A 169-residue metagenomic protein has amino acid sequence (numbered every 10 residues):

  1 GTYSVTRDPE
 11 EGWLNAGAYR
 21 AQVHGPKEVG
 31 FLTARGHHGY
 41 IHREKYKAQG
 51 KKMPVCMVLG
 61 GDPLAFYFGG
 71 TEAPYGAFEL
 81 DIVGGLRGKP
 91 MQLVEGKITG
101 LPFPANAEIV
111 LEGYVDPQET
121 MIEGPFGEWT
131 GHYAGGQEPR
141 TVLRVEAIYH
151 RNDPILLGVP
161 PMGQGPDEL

Functional and structural regions predicted by a protein language model:
G1-V58: Internal mixed beta-strand/loop scaffold within catalytic domains of large alpha/beta enzymes
D62-L169: Charged, compositionally biased interaction regions
